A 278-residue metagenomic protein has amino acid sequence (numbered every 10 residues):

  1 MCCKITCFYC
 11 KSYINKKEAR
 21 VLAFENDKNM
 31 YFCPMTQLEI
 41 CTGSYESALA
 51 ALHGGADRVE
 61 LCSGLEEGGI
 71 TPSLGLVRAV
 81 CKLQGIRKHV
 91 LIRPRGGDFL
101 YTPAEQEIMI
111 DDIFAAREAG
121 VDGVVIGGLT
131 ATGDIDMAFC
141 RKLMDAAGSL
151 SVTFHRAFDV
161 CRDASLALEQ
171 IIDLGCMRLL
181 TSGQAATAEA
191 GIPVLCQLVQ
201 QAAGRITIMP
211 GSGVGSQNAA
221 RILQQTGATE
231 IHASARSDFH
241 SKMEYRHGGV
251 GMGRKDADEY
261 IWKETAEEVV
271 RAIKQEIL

Functional and structural regions predicted by a protein language model:
M35-G43, I92-I108, T153-D163: Active-site mouth loops of central-metabolism enzymes
T36-I40, V59-L61, K88-I92, V124-I126 (+4 more regions): Hydrophobic faces of well-ordered beta-strands that scaffold small-molecule active sites in alpha/beta enzyme cores
E46, E66-G85, L129-A147, C161-L166 (+3 more regions): Active-site-adjacent beta->alpha loops and helix N-cap segments on the catalytic face of soluble alpha/beta enzymes
E46-L49, Y101-D112, R162-L174, V214-T229 (+1 more regions): Catalytic cores of alpha/beta
G54-V59, Q84-I86, G120-G123, A146-L150 (+3 more regions): Glycine-enriched alpha-helix->loop->beta-strand junction motifs that scaffold or abut catalytic
E60-G69, A115, A119-A131, C176-E189 (+1 more regions): Glycine-rich phosphate-binding active-site loops on the catalytic face of alpha/beta enzymes
G69-G96, M137-R156, P193-G215, Y260-L278: Alpha-helix-loop-beta-strand connector modules within alpha/beta enzyme cores
G75, V80-C81, I86-C140: Glycine/small-residue-rich loop that forms an oxyanion/phosphate-binding "nest" at active or ligand-binding sites
